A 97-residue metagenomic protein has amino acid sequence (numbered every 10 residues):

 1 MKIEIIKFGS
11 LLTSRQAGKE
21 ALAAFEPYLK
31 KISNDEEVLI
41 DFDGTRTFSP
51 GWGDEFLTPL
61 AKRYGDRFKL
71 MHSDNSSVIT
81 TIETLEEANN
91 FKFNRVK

Functional and structural regions predicted by a protein language model:
M1-I6: Short beta-strand/loop segment at the start of cytosolic alpha/beta domains
L11-E37, F42-F93: Amphipathic alpha-helical interaction surfaces in cytosolic regulatory modules
R95-K97: Short acidic DE-rich linear segments
